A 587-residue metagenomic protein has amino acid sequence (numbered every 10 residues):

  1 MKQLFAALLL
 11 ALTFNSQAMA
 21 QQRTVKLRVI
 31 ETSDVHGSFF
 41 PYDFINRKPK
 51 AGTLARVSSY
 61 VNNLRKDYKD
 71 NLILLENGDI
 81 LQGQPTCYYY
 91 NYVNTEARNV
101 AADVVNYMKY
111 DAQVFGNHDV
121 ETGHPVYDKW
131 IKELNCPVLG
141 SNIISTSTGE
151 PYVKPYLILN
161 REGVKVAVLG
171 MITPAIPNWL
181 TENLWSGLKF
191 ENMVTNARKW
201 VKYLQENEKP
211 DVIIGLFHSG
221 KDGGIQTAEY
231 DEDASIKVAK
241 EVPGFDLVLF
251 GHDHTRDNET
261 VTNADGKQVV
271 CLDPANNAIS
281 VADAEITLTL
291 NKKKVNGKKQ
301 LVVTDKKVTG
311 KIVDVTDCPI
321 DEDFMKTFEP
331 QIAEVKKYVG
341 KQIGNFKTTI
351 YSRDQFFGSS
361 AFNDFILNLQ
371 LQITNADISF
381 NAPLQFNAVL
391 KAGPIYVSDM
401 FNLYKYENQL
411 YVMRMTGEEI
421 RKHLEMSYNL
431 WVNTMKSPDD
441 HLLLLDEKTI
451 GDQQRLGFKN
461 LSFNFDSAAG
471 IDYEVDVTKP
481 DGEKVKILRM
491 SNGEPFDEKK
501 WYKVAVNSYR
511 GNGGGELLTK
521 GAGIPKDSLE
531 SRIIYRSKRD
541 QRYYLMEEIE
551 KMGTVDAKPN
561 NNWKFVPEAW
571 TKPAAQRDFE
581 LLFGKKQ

Functional and structural regions predicted by a protein language model:
M1-R23: Bacterial Sec-dependent N-terminal signal peptides
K2, N15-S16, E76, N106 (+1 more regions): Solvent-exposed, well-ordered amphipathic alpha-helical segments that flank/support binding or catalytic loops
L9, A102, Q409: Generic anion/oxyanion-binding catalytic loop in active/binding sites
Q21-D314, F357-L369, S379: Acidic, metal/ion-coordinating pockets
Q22-R28, T32, S38-R47, A51-K66 (+4 more regions): Catalytic centers of hydrolytic enzymes
